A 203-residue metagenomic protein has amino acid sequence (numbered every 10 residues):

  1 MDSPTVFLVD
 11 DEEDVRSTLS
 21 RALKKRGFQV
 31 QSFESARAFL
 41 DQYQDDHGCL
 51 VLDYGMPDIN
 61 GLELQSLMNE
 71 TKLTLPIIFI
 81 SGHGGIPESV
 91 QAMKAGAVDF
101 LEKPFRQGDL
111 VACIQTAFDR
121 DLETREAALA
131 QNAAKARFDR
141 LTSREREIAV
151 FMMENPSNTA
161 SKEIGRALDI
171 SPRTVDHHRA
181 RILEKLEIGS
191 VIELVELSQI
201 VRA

Functional and structural regions predicted by a protein language model:
D2-V15, L19-L23, A36, L50: Conserved acidic segment of CheY-like receiver
E34-S35, N60-E63: Acidic catalytic/metal-coordinating carboxylates
D45-L52, M56: Active-site beta3 strand of CheY-like receiver
G85, L101, F105-I114: C-terminal output helix
K135-R173: Helix-turn-helix DNA-binding segment
A180-A203: Basic, Lys/Arg-enriched C-terminal extension of HTH/homeodomain DNA-binding domains
